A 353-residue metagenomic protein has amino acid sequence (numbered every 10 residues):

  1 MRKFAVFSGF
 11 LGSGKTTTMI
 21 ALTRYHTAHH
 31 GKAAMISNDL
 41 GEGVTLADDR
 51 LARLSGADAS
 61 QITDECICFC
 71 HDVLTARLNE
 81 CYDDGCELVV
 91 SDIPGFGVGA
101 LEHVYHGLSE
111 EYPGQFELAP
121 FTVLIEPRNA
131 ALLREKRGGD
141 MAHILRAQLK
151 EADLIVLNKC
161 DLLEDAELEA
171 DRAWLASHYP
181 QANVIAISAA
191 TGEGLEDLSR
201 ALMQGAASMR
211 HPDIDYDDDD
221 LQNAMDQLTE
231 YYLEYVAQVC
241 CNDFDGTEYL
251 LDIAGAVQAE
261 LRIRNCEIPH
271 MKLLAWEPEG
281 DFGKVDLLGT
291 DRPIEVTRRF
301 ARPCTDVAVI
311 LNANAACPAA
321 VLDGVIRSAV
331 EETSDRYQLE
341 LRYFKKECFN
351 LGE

Functional and structural regions predicted by a protein language model:
M1-S8, G12-T17, Q204-E353: P-loop NTP-binding site
R2-S8, S13, T17-H143: Nucleotide-state-sensitive switch-loop elements of NTP-binding domains
K3, C70-V73, A100, M141-Q148 (+5 more regions): Helical mechanochemical/support elements of P-loop NTPase systems and associated helical scaffolds
M35, V184-A186, Y343: A structural preference for short, hydrophobic beta-strand core positions in alpha/beta folds
A47-S55, E169-A176, V325-V330: Short, aromatic/basic amphipathic alpha-helical patches
C66-F69, T191-L195, G280, F349-E353: A short acidic, often aromatic-flanked loop/helix-cap motif at beta-alpha or helix-coil junctions that lines enzyme
F96-G97, N129-A131, L162-L163, N242-D245 (+1 more regions): Short acidic, S/G/P-rich loop/turn micro-motifs used as interaction or catalytic elements
R146-V156, C160-M225: Canonical P-loop GTPase G-domain recognition
